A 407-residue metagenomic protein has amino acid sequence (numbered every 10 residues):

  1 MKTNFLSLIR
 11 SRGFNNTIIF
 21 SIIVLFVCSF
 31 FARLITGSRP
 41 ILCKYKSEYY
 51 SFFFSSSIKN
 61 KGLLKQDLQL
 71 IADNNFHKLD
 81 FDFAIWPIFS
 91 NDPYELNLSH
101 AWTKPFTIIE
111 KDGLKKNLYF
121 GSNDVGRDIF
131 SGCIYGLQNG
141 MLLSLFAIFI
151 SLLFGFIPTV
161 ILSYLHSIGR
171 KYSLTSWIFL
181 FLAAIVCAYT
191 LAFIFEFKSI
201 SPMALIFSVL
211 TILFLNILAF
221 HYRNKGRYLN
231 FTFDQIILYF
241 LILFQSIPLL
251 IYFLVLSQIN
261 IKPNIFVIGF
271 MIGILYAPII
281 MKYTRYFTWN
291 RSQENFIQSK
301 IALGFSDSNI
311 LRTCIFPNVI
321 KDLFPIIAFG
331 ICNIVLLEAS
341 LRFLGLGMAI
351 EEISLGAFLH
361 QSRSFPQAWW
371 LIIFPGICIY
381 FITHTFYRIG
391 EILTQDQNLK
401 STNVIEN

Functional and structural regions predicted by a protein language model:
M1-Y228, T232, R312, E351-E352 (+2 more regions): Gly/Trp-centered helix-boundary motif
I23, C133, L145, F149 (+9 more regions): Residue-level signature of the transmembrane alpha-helical core of multi-pass small-molecule transporters
I23, F154-P158, Y252, I280 (+4 more regions): Hydrophobic/aromatic residues in alpha-helical transmembrane segments
V24-A32, L249, K321, N333 (+1 more regions): Alpha-helical transmembrane segments of multipass membrane proteins
M141-F154, W289, S308-S340: Transmembrane alpha-helices
I161-L162, L256-S257, T284, I297 (+2 more regions): Hydrophobic alpha-helical interface/terminus motif in multipass membrane transporters
F207-L241, L249-I310, P325-I327: Membrane-cytosol interface at the C-terminal ends of specific transmembrane alpha-helices in multi-pass membrane
F287-F296, I389-K400: Transmembrane helix boundary and interhelical loop/hinge segments in multi-pass membrane proteins
